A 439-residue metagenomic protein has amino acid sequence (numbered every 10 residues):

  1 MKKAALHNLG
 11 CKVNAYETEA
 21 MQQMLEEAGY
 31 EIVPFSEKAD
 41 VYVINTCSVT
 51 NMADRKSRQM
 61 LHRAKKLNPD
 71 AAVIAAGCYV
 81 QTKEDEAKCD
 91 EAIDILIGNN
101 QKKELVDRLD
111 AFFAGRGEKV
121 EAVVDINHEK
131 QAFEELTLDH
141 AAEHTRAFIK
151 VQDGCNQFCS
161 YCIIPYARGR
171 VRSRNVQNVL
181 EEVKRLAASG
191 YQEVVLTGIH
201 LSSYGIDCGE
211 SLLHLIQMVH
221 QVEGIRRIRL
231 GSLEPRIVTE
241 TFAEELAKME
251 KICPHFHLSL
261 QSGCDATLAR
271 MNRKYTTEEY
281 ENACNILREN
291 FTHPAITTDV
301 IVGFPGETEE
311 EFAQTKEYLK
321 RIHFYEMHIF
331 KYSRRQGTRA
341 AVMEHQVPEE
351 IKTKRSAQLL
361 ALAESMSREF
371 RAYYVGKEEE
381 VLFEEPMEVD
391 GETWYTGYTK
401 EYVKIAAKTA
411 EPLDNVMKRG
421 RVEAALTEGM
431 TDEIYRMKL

Functional and structural regions predicted by a protein language model:
M1-S203, Q217, T241, F256 (+7 more regions): Proteins enriched for Cys/Gly/acidic motifs involved in redox and nucleic-acid/cofactor modification
N14, T50-A53, V80, P235 (+3 more regions): Alpha-helix N-cap/loop-to-helix initiation residues
V73-A75, A87, A188-E309, K320-R321: Conserved SAM/AdoMet-binding glycine-rich loop
A142-T145, C155-N156, I252, S262 (+5 more regions): Short flexible coil/turn linkers enriched for glycine and charged/polar residues that connect secondary-structure
G198, S232, L260-S262, T298-V302 (+5 more regions): Active-site proximal loops enriched in glycine and acidic residues that flank catalytic Cys/His/Asp and coordinate
L258, D299, L319, M327 (+3 more regions): Hydrophobic, well-ordered secondary-structure elements that form the walls of internal hydrophobic environments
R335-A341: Conserved loop-to-beta-strand segment in the C-terminal subdomain of adenylate-forming
V342-L439: Terminal RNA-binding accessory module
